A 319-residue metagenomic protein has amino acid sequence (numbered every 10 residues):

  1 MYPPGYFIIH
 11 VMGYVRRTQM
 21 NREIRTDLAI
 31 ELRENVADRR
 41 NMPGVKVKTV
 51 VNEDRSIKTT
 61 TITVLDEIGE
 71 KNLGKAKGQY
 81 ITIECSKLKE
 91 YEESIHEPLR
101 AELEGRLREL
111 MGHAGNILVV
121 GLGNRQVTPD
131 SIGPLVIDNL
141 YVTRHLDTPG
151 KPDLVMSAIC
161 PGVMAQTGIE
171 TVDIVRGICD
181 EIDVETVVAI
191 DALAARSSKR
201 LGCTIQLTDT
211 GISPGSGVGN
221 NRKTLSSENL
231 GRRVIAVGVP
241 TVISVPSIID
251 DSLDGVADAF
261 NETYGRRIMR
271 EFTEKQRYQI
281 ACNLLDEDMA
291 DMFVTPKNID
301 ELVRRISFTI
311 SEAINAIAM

Functional and structural regions predicted by a protein language model:
Y2, Y6-R16: Short, positively charged and aromatic/hydrophobic N-terminal segments
G13-K77: N-terminal amphipathic/basic leader segments beginning at the initiator methionine
I68-G112: An N-terminal, well-structured beta->alpha segment
G78, S94, P98, E102 (+6 more regions): Conserved active-site and cofactor/substrate-binding residues in soluble primary-metabolism enzymes
T82-S86, N116-V127, A158-G162: Short glycine-rich or small-residue beta-strand-to-loop segments that form or flank ligand, phosphate, metal/Fe-S
S94-K151: N-terminal active-site beta-alpha-beta segment that forms phosphate/nucleotide-binding and substrate-recognition loops
L154-V184: A structural-propensity feature for long, helix-poor, extended segments
I159-C160, A189-M319: A structural signal for small-residue-enriched, beta-sheet-centric alpha/beta enzyme cores and oligomeric scaffold folds
